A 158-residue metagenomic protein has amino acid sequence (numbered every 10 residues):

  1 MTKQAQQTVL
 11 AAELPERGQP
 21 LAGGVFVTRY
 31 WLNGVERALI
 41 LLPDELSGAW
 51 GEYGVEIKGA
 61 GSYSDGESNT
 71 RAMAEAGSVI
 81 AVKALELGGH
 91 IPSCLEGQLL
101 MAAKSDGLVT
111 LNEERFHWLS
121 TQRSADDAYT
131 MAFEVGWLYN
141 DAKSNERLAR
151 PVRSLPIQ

Functional and structural regions predicted by a protein language model:
M1-L87, K143-E146, R150-Q158: Short, compositionally biased
E86-G89, C94-Q158: C-terminal, surface-exposed recognition/capping segments
